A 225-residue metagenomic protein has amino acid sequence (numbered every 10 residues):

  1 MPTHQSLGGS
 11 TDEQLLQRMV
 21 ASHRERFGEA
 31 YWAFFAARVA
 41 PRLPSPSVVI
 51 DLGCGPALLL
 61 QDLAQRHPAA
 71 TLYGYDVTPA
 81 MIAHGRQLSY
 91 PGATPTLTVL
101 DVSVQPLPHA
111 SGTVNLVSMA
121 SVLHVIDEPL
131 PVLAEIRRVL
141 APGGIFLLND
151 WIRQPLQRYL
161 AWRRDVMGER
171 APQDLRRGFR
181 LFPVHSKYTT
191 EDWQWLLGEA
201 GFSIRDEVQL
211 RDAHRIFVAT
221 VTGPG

Functional and structural regions predicted by a protein language model:
M1-S45, L58-D62: Conserved class I S-adenosyl-L-methionine
V48, G144-I145: Short glycine-centered segments of the SAM/dcSAM-binding site in methyltransferase folds
I50, P56-Q105: Class I SAM-dependent methyltransferase SAM/SAH-binding core
P106-S111: Short conserved loop adjoining the S-adenosyl-L-methionine
S118: A conserved beta-strand element that flanks and buttresses the S-adenosyl-L-methionine
S121-V122: Short catalytic micro-motifs in class I SAM-dependent methyltransferases
L130-P142: A short glycine-rich, Lys/Arg-flanked "PGG" loop and its adjoining helix->strand segment in the class I
N149-A200, R205-V208, A213: C-terminal alpha-helical "lid/dimerization" subdomain adjacent to the S-adenosyl-L-methionine
